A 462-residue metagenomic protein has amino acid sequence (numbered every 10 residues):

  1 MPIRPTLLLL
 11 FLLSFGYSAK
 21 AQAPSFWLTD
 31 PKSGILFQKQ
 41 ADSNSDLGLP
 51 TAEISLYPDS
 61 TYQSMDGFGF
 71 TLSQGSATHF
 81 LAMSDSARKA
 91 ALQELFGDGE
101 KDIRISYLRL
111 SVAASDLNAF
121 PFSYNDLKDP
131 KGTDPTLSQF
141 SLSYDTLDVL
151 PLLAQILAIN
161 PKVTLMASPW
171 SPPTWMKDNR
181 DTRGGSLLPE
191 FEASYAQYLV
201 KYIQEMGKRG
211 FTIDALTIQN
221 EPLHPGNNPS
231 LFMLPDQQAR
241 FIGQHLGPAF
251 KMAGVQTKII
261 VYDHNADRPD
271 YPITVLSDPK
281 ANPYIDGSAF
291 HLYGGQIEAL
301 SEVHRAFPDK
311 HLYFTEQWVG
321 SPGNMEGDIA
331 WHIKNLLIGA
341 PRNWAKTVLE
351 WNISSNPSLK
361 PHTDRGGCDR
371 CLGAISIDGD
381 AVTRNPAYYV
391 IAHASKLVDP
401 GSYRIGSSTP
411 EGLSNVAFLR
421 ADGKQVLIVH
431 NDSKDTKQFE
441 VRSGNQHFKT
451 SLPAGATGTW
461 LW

Functional and structural regions predicted by a protein language model:
M1-A23: Bacterial Sec-dependent N-terminal signal peptides
P5, L10, S84-E94, S402-S414: Short alpha-helical "patches" and their helix-cap loops
F11, S73-F80, R370-D380: Charged, low-complexity surface segments at secondary-structure and domain boundaries
Q22-A41, S45-S55, L165-A167, Q197-Q204 (+2 more regions): Substrate-binding and catalytic surfaces of secreted/luminal carbohydrate-active proteins
I35-I213, Q244: N-terminal catalytic cores of secreted or lumenal carbohydrate-active enzymes
A113-L117, S171-T174, N220-H224, H264-R268: Short, internal active-site loops enriched in acidic
P172-R180, G184, F191-E192, N220-A239: Aromatic-lined, polymer-binding surfaces characteristic of secreted/periplasmic polysaccharide-degrading enzymes
T217: Ser/Thr-glycine-rich phosphate-binding loops at phosphate-binding pockets of nucleotides, nucleotide cofactors
